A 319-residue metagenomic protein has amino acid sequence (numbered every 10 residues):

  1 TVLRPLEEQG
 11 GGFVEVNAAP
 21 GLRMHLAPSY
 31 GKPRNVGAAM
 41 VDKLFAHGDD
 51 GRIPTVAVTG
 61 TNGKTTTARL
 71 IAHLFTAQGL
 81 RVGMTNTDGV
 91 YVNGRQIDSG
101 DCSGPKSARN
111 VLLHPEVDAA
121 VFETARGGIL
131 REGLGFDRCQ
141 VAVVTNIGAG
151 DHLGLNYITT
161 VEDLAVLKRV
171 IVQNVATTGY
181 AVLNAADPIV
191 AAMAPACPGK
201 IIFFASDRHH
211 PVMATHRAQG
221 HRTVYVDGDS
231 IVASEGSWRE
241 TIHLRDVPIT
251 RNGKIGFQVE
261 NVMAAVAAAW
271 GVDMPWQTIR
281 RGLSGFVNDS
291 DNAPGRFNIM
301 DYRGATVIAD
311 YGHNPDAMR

Functional and structural regions predicted by a protein language model:
T1-A57: ATP-dependent carboxylate activation and anion-phosphoryl transfer catalytic cores that bind Mg-ATP to form
G11, P20, V56, G63 (+3 more regions): Catalytic cores of nucleotide-enabled group-transfer and carboxylate-activating enzymes in metabolic and assembly-line
G12-V14, A120, V307: Residue-level marker for buried hydrophobic side chains located in beta-strands that build the well-ordered beta-sheet
V16, T61, N86-D88, F122-A125 (+10 more regions): Fold-independent oxyanion-binding glycine-rich loops and adjacent beta-strand/coil segments at enzyme active sites
D42, A72-A77, L113, P195 (+1 more regions): Short, well-ordered alpha-helices that flank and scaffold nucleotide-derived cofactor binding pockets
H47-Q96: Walker A (P-loop) phosphate-binding motif
Q96-V212, D246-R251, P315-R319: Flexible active-site lid/hinge loop adjacent to a nucleotide/diphosphate and Mg2+-phosphate binding pocket
Y157-A165, R169, G179, P198-M318: Adenine nucleotide phosphate-binding catalytic loops in nucleotide-utilizing enzymes
